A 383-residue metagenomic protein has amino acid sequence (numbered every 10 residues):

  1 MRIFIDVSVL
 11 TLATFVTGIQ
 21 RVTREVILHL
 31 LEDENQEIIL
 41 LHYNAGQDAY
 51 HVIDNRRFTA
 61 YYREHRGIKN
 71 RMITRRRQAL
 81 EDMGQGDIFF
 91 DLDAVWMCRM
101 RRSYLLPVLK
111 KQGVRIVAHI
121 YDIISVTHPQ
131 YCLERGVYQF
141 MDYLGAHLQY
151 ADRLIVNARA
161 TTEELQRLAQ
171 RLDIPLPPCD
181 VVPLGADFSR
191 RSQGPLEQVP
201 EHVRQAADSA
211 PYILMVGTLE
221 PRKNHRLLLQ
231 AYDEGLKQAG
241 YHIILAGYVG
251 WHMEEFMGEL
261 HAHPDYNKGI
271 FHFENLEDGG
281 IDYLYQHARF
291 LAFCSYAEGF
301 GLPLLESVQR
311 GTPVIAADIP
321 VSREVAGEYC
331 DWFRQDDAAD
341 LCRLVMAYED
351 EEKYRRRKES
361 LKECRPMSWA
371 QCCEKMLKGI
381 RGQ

Functional and structural regions predicted by a protein language model:
M1-Q383: Carbohydrate transferase catalytic cores enriched for Leloir-type hexosyltransferases
